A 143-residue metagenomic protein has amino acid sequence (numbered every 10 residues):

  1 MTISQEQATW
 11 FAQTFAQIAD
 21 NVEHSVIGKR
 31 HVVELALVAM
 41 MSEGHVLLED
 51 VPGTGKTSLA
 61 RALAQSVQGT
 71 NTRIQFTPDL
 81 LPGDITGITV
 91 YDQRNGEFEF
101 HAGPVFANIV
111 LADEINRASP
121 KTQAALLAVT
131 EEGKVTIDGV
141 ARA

Functional and structural regions predicted by a protein language model:
A8-T54: Pre-Walker A (pre-P-loop) alpha-helix and adjacent loop at the N terminus of AAA/AAA+ ATPase modules, a conserved
G28, A36, L48, T57 (+3 more regions): Conserved RecA-like P-loop NTPase ATPase core
L35-V38, Y91-L111: Conserved alpha-helical scaffold flanking the Walker A/P-loop in AAA+ ATPase domains
L37-T77: Walker A/P-loop
E49-P52, R73-Q75, Q93-A102, E132-A143: Conserved Walker
S66-R94: AAA+/P-loop NTPase substrate/partner-engagement loops
P104-E131, R142: Conserved AAA+/SF3 P-loop NTPase catalytic/coupling segment centered on the Walker-B
